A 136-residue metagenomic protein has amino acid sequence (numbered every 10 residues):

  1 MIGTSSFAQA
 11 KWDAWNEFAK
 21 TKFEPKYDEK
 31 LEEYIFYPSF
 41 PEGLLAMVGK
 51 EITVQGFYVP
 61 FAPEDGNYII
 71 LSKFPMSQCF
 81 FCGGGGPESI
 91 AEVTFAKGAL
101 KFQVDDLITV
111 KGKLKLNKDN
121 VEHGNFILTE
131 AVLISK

Functional and structural regions predicted by a protein language model:
G3-S5: N-terminal signal peptide c-region/cleavage motif recognized by signal peptidases
A8-K136: OB-fold and OB-like single-stranded nucleic-acid-recognition modules and their adjacent interaction interfaces
